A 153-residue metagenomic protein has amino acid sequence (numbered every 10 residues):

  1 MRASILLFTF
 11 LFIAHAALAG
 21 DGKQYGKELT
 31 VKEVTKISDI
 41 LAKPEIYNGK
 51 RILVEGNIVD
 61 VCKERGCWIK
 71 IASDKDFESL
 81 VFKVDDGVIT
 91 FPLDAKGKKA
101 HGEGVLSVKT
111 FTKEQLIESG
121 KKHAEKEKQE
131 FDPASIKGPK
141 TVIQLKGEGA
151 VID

Functional and structural regions predicted by a protein language model:
S4-I13: Sec-dependent N-terminal signal peptides
A19-D153: OB-fold and OB-like single-stranded nucleic-acid-recognition modules and their adjacent interaction interfaces
